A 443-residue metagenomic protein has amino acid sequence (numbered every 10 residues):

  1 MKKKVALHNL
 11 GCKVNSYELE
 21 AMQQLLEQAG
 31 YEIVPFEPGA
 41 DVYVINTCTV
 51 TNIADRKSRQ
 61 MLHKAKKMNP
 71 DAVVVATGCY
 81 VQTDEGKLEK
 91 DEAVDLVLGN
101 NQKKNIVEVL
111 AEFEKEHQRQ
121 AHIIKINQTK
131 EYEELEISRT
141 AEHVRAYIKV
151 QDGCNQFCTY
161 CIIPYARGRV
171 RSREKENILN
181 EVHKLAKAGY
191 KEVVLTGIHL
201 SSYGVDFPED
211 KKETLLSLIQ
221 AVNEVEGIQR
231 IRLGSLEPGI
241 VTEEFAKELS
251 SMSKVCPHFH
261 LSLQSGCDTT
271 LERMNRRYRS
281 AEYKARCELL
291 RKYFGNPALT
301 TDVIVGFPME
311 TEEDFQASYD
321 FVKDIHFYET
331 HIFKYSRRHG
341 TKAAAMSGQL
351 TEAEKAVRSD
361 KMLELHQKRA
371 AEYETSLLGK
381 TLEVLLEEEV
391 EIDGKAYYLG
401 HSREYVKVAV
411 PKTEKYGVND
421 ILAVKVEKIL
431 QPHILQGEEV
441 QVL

Functional and structural regions predicted by a protein language model:
M1-G204, T214, E244, L249 (+8 more regions): Proteins enriched for Cys/Gly/acidic motifs involved in redox and nucleic-acid/cofactor modification
H8, T196-I198, G234-L236, S262-Q264 (+5 more regions): Generic beta-strand/beta-sheet core signal
A141-V144, C154-Q156, V255, S265 (+5 more regions): Short flexible coil/turn linkers enriched for glycine and charged/polar residues that connect secondary-structure
F157, C161-G168, R230-G239, S265-R276 (+3 more regions): Conserved strand-turn element in the central/C-terminal portion of the radical SAM core barrel that lines
C158, I178, L195, L233 (+7 more regions): Conserved, mostly hydrophobic/aromatic
K187, L216-S217, E224-R230, T242-T301: Radical SAM/AdoMet-radical enzyme domain recognition
P208-Q220, E243-P257, E310-Y328, E352-V357 (+1 more regions): Short, electropositive alpha-helical surface patch
A345-L443: Terminal RNA-binding accessory module
